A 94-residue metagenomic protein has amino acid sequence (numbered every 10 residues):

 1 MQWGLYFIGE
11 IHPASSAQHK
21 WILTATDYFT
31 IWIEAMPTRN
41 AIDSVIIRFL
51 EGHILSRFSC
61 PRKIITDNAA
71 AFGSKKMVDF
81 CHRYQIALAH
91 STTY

Functional and structural regions predicted by a protein language model:
M1-Y94: Retroviral integrase
